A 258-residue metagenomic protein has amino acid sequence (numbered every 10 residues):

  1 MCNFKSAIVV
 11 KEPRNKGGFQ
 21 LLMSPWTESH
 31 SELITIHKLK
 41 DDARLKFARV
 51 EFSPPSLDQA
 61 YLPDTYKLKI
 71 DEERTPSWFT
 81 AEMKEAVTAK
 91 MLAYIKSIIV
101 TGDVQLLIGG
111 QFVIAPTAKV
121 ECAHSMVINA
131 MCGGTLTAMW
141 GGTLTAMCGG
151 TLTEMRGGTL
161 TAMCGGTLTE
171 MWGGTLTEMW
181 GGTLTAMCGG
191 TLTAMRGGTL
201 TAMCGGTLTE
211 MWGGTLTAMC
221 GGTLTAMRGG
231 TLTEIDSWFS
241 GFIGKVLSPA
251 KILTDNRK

Functional and structural regions predicted by a protein language model:
M1-K258: Short, glycine-biased loop/turn motifs at secondary-structure junctions and in low-complexity Ser/Thr/Pro-rich termini
